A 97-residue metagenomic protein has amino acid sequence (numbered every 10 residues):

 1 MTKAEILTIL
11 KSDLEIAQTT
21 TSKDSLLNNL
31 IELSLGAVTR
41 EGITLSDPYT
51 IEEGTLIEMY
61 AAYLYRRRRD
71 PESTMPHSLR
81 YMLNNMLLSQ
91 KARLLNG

Functional and structural regions predicted by a protein language model:
M1-L56, L87-G97: Conserved short "hinge" loops at termini or chain/domain junctions
L35-V38, Y65, R69: Short alpha-helix boundary/capping elements
T55-R67: Short, hydrophobic/amphipathic alpha-helical patches that form generic packing surfaces within helical domains
R67-G97: Protruding loop/beta-arch "assembly-hinge" segments enriched in small, turn-prone residues
